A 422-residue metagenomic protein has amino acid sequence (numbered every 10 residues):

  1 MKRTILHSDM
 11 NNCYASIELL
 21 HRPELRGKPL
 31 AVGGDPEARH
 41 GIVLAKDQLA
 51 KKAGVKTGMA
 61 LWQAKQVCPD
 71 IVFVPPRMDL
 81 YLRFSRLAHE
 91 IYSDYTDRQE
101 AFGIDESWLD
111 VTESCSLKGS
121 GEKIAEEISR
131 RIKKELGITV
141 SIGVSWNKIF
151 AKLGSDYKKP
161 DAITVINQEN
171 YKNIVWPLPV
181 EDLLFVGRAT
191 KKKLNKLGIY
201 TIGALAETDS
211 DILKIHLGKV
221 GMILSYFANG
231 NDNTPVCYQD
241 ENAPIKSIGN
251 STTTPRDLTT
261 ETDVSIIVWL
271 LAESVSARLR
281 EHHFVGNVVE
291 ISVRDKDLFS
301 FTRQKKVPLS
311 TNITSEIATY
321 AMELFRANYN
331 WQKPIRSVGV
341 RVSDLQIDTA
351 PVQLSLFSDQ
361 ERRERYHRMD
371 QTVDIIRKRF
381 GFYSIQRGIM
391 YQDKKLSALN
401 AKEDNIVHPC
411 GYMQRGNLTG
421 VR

Functional and structural regions predicted by a protein language model:
M1-Y226, Q239, A277, R363-R422: Gly/Gly-Pro- and Ser/Thr-rich, intrinsically disordered tail segments characteristic of DNA damage-repair and tolerance
H7, D182, T190-I335, R422: DNA-contacting surface of Y-family translesion DNA polymerases
C13, P36-R39, K296-F299, L345-D348: Short, charged/polar surface micro-motifs in flexible loops or helix N-caps
K28, V140, D161, N287-V289 (+2 more regions): Change "...and in nucleic-acid phosphodiester-cleaving endonucleases..." to "...and in nucleic-acid processing enzymes
F102-E106, S145-K148, F284-V288, K333-S337: Short Gly/Ser/Thr- and Asp/Glu-enriched loop/turn motifs at secondary-structure junctions
S107-E113, T302-K305, V352-S358: Short, hydrophobic beta-strand segments
M322-R379: C-terminal hydrophobic structural anchor segments that stabilize assembly/packing rather than catalytic chemistry
